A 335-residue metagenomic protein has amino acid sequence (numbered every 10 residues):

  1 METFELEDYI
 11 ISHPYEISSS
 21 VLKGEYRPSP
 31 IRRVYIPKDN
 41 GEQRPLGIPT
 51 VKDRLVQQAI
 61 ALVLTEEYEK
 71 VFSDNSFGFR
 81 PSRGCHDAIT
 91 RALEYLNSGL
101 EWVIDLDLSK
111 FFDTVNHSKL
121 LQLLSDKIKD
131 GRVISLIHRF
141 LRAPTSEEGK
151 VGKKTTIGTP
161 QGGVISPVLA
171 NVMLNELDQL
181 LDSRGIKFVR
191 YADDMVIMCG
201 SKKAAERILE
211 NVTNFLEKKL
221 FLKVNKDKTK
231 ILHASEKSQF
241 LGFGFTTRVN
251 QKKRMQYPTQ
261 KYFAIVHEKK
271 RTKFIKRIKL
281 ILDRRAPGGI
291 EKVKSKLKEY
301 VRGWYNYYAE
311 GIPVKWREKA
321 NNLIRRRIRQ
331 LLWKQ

Functional and structural regions predicted by a protein language model:
T3, K153-T159, F263, K279-V293 (+2 more regions): Short, solvent-exposed helix-loop connector elements
E5-R27: Amphipathic alpha-helical blocks
S20-V34, D39, D74-R83, D87-K237: Conserved polymerase palm-domain catalytic core
P30-I31, L141, G288-Y308, N322: Core structural elements
L55-L64, L169-A170: Active/ligand-binding-proximal structured segments within catalytic/core domains that scaffold catalytic residues
L62-N75: Charged boundary/loop elements
R142, K219-G289, Y300-R302: A conserved non-catalytic segment of reverse transcriptases and RNA-directed RNA polymerases corresponding to the late
V314-Q335: A terminal-accessory region detector
